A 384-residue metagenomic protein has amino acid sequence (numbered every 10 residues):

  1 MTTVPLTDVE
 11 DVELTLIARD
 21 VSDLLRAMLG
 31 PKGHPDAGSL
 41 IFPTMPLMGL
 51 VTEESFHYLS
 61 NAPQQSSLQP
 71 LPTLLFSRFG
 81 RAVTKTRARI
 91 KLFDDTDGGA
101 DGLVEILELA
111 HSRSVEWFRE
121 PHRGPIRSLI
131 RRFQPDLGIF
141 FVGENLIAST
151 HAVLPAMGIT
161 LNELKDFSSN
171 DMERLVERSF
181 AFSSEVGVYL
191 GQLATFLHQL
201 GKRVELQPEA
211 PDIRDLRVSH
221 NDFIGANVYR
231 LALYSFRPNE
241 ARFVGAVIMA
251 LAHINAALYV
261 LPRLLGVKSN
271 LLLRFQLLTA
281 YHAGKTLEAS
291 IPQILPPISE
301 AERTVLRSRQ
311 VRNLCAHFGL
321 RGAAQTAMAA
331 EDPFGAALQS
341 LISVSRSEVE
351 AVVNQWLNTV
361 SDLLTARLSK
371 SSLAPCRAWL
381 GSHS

Functional and structural regions predicted by a protein language model:
M1-T304, S340-S384: Amphipathic alpha-helical interface segments
A301-Q339: Histidine-centered, metal-coordinating catalytic motifs and their short helical/loop contexts
